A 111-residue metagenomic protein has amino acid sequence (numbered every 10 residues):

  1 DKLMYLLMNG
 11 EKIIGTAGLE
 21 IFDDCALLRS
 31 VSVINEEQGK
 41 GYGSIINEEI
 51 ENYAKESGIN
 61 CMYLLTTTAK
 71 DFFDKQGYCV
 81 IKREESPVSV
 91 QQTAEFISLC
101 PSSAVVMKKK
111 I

Functional and structural regions predicted by a protein language model:
L6, K12-E20, C25-S32: Conserved beta-strand in the GNAT
I34-I45, S57, K75: Conserved glycine-rich acetyl-CoA-binding loop
G39-N52, L64: Conserved acetyl-CoA-binding loop-helix of GNAT-fold acetyltransferases
Y53-T67: Conserved GNAT acetyl-CoA-binding A-motif
T67-E95: Conserved active-site alpha-helix within GNAT-family acetyltransferase domains
S86-I111: C-terminal "cap" of GNAT-fold acetyltransferases
